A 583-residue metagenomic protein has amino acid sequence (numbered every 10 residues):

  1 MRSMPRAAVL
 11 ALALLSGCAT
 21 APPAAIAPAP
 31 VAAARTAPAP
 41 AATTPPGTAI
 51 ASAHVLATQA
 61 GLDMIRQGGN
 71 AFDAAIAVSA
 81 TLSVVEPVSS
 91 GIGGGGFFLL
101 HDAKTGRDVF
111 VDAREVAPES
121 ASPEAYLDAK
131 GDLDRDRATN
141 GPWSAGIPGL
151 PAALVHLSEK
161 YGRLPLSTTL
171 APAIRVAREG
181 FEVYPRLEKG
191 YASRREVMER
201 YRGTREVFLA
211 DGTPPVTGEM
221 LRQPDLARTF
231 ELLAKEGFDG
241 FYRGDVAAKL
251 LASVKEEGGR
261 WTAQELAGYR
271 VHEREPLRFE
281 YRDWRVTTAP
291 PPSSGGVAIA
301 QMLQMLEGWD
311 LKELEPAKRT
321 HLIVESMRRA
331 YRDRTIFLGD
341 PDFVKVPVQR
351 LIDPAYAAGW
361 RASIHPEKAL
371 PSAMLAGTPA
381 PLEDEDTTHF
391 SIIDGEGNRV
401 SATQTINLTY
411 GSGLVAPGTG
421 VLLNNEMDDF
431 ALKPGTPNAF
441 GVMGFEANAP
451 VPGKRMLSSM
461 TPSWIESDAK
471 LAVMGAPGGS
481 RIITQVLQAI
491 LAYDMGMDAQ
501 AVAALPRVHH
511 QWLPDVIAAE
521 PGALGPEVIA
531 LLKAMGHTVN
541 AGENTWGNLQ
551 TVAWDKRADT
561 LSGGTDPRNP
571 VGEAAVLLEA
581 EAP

Functional and structural regions predicted by a protein language model:
M1-V9: Bacterial N-terminal signal peptides that target proteins for export
I26-Q59, D63, A71-G237, F241-R243 (+6 more regions): Noncatalytic scaffold domains of N-terminal-nucleophile
V84-G91, G95-H101, T105-F110, R260-T262 (+3 more regions): Active-site rim segments in enzyme catalytic domains, especially the processed small/beta chain of N-terminal
S90, G95-D102, T388-I392, P462-I465 (+2 more regions): Short beta-strand scaffold segments in enzyme catalytic cores
E273, D384-T387, T409, S458-M460: Short, small/polar residue-rich loop motifs at catalytic or cofactor-binding pockets
W309-I406, G418-T419, P434-G435, E543: Internal maturation/activation junctions in enzymes
T320, K454, V486, D494-N544: Extended C-terminal subregions enriched in glycine
